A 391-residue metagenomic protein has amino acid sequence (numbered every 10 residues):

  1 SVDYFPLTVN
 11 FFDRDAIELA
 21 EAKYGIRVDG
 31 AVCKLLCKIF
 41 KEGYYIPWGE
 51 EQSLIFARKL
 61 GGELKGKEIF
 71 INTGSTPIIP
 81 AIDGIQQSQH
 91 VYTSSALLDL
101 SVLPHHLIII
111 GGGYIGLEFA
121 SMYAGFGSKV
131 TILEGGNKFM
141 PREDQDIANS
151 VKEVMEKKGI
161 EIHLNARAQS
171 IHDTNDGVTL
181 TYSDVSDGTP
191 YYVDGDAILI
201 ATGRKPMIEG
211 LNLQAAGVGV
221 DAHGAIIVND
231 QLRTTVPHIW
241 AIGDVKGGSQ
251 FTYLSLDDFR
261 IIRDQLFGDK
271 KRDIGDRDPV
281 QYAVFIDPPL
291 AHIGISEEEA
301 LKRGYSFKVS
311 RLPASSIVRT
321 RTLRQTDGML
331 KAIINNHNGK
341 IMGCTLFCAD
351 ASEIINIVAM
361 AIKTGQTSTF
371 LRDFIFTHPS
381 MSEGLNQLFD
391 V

Functional and structural regions predicted by a protein language model:
S1-E63: Positively charged, structured surface patches that bind polyanionic biopolymers
T73, S95, F126-D230, K270 (+2 more regions): A Rossmann-like FAD-binding core segment of flavoenzymes
T76-P77, L98, V102, Y114 (+2 more regions): Residue-level detector of alpha-helix initiation sites
Q86-P104, Y192-V193, A197-D269: FAD-site-proximal beta/loop scaffold in flavoenzymes
S101-E143, F251: Rossmann-like NAD(P)H-binding beta-loop-alpha module
E143-S150, V154, I242-L301, F370-D373 (+1 more regions): A conserved FAD-binding loop/helix module that cradles the flavin
G268, F285-V391: Flexible, glycine-rich terminal cap/loop adjacent to redox cofactors in electron-transfer oxidoreductases
